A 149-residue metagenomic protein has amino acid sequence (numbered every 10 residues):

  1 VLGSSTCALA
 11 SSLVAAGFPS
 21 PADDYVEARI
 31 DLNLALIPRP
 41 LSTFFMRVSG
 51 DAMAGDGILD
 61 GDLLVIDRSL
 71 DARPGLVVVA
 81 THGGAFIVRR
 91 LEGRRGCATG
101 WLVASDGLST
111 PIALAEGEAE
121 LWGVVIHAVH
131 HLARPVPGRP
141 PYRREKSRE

Functional and structural regions predicted by a protein language model:
V1-A54, P74, A85-F86, C97-T99 (+2 more regions): Short, positionally conserved secondary-structure boundary motifs
G61-D62, L76: Structural motif
L76-V78, V88-G93: Short beta-strand-centered aromatic/proline hotspots
